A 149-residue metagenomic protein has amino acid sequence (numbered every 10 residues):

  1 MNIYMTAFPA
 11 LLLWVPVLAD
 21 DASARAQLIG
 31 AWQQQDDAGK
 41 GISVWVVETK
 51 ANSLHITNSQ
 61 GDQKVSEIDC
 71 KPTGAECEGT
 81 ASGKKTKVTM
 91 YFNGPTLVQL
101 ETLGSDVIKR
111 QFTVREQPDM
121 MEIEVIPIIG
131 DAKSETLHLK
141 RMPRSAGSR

Functional and structural regions predicted by a protein language model:
Y4, D21-S23: Alpha-helical interaction segments
T6-P16: Bacterial N-terminal signal peptides
D20-D21, S66, K71-P72, M120-E122 (+1 more regions): Edge beta-strand at a domain terminus
S23-V65, Q99-L100, G104-K109, D131-K133: Short, solvent-exposed loop/hinge segments that bridge or flank secondary-structure elements
Q35-A38, D62-E116: Contiguous, well-ordered beta-strand patches that form the walls/edges of small beta-barrel/beta-sandwich domains
S43-E48, K87-M90, I108-E116, I123-V125 (+1 more regions): Hydrophobic/aromatic beta-strand elements that line small-molecule binding cavities or substrate pockets in beta-rich
